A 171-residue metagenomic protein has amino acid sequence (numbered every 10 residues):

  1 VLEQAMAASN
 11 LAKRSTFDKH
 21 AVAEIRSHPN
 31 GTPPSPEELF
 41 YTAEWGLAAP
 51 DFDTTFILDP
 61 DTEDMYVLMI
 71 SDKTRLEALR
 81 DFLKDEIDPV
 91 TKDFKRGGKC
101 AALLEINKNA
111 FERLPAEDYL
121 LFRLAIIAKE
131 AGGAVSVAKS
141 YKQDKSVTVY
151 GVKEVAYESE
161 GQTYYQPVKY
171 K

Functional and structural regions predicted by a protein language model:
M6-A8: Active-site beta-loop-alpha junctions of metal-dependent nucleic acid enzymes, especially the RNase H-like/DDE
N10-K171: Active-site-proximal loop/helix of nucleotide/amide-processing enzymes and allied scaffolds
